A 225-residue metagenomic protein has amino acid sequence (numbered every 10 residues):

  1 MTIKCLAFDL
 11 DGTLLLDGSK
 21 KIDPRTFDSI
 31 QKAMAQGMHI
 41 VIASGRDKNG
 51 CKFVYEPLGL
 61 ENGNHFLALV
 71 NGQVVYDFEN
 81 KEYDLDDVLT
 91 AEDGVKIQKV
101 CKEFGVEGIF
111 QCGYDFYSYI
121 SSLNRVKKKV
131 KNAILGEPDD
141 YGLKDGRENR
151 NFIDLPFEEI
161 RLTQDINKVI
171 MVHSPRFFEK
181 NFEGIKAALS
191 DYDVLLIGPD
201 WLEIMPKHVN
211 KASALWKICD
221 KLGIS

Functional and structural regions predicted by a protein language model:
M1-F8, Q31, I224: Non-catalytic pre-domain segments flanking phosphatase-related domains
M1-T2, N62-G63, D165, S225: Short loop/turn motifs at secondary-structure junctions
K4-K20, I97: Asp-based phosphoryl-transfer active-site loop
C5, F66, V169: Short, Asp-centered acidic motifs that coordinate Mg2+ and/or phosphate in catalytic or ligand-binding sites
F8, G45, L69, L196-I197: Conserved strand-loop elements at the edges of beta-sheets that form or border functional pockets
S19-M38, D86-G94, F152-D154, P206-D220: Short, acidic loop-to-helix structural element flanking the phosphoryl-transfer center in phosphate-processing enzymes
T26-N132: Active-site phosphate-binding/coordination module
V100, F104-E107, Q111-S225: Conserved acidic, metal-coordinating active-site core of Asp-based, Mg2+-dependent phosphoryl-transfer enzymes
